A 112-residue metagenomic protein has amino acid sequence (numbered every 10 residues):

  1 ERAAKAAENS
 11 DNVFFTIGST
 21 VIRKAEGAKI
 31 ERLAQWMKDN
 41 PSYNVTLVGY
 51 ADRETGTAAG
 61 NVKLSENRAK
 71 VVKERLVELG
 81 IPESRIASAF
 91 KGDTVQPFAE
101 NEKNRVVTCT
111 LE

Functional and structural regions predicted by a protein language model:
E1-N44, S84, E102, V107-T108 (+1 more regions): Periplasmic peptidoglycan-binding/tethering modules of Gram-negative envelope proteins
K24-G27, Y50-E112: Periplasmic OmpA-like peptidoglycan-binding domain that tethers envelope proteins to the cell wall
L47: Conserved phosphate/oxyanion-binding catalytic-loop motifs
